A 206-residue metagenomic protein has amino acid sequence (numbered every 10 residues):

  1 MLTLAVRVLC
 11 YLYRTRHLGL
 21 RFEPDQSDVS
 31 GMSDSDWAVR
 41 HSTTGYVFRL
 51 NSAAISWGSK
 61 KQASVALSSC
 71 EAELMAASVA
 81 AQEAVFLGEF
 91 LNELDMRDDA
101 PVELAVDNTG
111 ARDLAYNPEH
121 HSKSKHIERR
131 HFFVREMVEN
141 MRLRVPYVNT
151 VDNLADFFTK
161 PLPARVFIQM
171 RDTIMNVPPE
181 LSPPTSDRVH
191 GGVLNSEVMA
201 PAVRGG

Functional and structural regions predicted by a protein language model:
M1, Y13, H41, A80-E83 (+1 more regions): Active-site-proximal structural scaffolding
M1-H17, N149, T159: C-terminal reverse transcriptase regions that engage the nucleic-acid substrate
C10-S35, M96-D98: Structured nucleic-acid-interacting core domains from mobile-element enzymes and related host factors, especially RNase
L12, D36, N51, F158-L162 (+1 more regions): Generic structural signal for hydrophobic core residues of well-folded globular domains
R14-L18, A53-S56, F86, F90-E93: Conserved helix-loop functional segments at active or binding sites
R16, V29, S33, T44-Y46 (+3 more regions): Core residues of folded domains in eukaryotic genome-function proteins
Q26-D28, K61-G206: RNase H-like nuclease module associated with reverse transcription
M32-C70: RNase H-like nuclease fold core
